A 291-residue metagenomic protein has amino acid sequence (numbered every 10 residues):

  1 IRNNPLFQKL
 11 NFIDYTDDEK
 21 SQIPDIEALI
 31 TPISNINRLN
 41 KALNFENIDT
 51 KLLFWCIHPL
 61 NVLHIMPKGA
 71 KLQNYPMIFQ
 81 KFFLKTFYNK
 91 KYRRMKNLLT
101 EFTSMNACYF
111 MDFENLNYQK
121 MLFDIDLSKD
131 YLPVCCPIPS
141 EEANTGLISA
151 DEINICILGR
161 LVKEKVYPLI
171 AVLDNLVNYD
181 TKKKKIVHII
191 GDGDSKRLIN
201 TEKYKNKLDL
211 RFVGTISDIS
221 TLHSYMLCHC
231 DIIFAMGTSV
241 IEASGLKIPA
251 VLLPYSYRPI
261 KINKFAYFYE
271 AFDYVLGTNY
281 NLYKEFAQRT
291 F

Functional and structural regions predicted by a protein language model:
F7-I13, L198-I219: Nucleotide-activated donor-binding/catalytic signature segment of Leloir-type glycosyltransferases, i.e., the conserved
I26-A28, S224-I241, I248-V251: Acidic donor-binding loop of glycosyltransferase active sites
T31-I36, C56-I57: Short His-centered aromatic/hydrophobic patch
F45-K85, L252-L253: Active-site proximal beta-strand in glycosyltransferases
P59-L60, F113-N115, D126, Y131-A143 (+2 more regions): Short beta-strand->alpha-helix junction loop in the catalytic core of nucleotide-activated group-transfer enzymes
L84-S128: A short, active-site helix/loop in glycosyltransferases that binds the activated sugar's phosphate group
P137-A143, I148-R197: Conserved catalytic-core segment of nucleotide-activated headgroup transferases in glycan assembly
I241-F291: Catalytic binding pocket for nucleotide-activated donors in carbohydrate/polymer assembly enzymes
